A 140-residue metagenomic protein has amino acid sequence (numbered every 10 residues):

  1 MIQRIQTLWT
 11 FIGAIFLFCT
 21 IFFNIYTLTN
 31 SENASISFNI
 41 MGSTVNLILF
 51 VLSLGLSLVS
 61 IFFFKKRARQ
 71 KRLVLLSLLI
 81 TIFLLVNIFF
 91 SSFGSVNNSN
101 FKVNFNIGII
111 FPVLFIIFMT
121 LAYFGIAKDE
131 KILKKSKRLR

Functional and structural regions predicted by a protein language model:
I2-Q3, T7-L56: Interfacial loop at the N-terminal end of multi-pass membrane proteins
R4-F11, T44-V51, R72-L79, V103-V113: Alpha-helical transmembrane segments of integral membrane proteins
T10-T20, S53-S60, T81-I88, P112-A122: Helical transmembrane-bundle signal
I21-L28, L58-A68, F89-V96, T120-A127: Transmembrane helix-loop junctions and nearby membrane-interface residues
A34-S92: The feature represents the first ordered module of a protein
S35-I40, N98-I110: Non-cytosolic membrane-interface motifs at loop->transmembrane helix junctions
A122-R140: Cytosolic juxtamembrane helix at the C-terminal end of the final transmembrane segment
